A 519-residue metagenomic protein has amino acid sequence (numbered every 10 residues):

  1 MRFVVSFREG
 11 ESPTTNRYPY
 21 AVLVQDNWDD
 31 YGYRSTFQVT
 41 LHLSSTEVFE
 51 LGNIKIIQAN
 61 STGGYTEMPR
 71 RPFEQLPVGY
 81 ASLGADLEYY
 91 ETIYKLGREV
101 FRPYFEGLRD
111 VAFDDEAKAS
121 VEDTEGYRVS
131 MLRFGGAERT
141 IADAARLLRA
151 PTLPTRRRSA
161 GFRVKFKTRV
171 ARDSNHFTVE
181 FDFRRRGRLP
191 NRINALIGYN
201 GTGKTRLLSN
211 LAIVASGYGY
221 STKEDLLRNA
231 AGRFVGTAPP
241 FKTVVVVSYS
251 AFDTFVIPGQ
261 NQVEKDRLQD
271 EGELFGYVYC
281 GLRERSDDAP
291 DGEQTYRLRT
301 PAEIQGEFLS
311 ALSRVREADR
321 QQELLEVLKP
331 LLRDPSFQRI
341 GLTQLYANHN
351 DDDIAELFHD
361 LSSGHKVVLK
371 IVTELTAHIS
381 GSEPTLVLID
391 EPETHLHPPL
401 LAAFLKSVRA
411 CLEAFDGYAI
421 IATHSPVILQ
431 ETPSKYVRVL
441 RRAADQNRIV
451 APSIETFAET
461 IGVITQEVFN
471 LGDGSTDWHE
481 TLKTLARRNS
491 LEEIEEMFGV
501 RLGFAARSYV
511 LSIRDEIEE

Functional and structural regions predicted by a protein language model:
M1-R156: Long, basic/Gly/Ser/Thr-rich N-terminal segments that mediate initial subcellular attachment or targeting
L41-L43, F166-R172, A444: Short acidic, glycine-rich loop/turn motifs
Q58, T66, P72, E91 (+2 more regions): ABC ATPase nucleotide-binding domain signature region
F73, Y80, A145, G161-R163 (+13 more regions): Intrinsically disordered, low-complexity regions
A117-R188, A238, A251-N261, G276-K366 (+1 more regions): Extended helical coiled-coil dimerization/tether regions that scaffold and oligomerize large DNA-maintenance assemblies
D173-D225, G232-V235, A347-T481: Switch/communication elements of ASCE P-loop NTPase nucleotide-binding domains
D288-Q338, Q344-Y346, A410, V427-E431 (+1 more regions): RecA-like P-loop NTPase motor core
